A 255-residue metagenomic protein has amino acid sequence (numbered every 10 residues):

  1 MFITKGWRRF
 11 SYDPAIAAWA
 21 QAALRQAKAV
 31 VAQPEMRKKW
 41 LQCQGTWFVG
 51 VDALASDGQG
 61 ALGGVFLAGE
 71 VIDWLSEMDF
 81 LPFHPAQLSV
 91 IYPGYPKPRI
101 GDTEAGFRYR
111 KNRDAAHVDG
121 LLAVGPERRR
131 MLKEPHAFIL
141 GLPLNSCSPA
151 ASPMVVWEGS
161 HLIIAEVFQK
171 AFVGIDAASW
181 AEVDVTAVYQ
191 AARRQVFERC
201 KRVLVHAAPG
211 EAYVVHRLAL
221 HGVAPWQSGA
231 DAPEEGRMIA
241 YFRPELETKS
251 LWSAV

Functional and structural regions predicted by a protein language model:
F2-K5, A18-R202: Non-heme Fe(II) oxygenase catalytic core, chiefly the N-lobe of the double-stranded beta-helix
W7-P14: Short amphipathic
Y12, G159, F242: Active-site donor-binding loop signature of nucleotide-sugar glycosyltransferases
I16, G94, S148, H221 (+1 more regions): Residues that cap or initiate secondary-structure elements
E166-Q169, P209, V214-V255: Non-heme Fe(II)/2-oxoglutarate
